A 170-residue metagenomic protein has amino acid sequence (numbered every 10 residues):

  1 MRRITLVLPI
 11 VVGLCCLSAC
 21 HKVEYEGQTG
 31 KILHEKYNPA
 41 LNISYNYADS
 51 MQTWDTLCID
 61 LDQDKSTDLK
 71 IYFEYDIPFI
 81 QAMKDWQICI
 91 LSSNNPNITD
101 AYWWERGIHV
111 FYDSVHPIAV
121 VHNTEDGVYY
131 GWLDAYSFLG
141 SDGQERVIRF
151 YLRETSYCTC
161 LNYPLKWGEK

Functional and structural regions predicted by a protein language model:
M1-L8: Bacterial N-terminal signal peptides that target proteins for export
C15-A19: C-terminal motif of bacterial Sec signal peptides marking the signal peptidase cleavage site
H21-Y129, L133-K170: A domain-level signal for the mature, folded cores of soluble proteins
